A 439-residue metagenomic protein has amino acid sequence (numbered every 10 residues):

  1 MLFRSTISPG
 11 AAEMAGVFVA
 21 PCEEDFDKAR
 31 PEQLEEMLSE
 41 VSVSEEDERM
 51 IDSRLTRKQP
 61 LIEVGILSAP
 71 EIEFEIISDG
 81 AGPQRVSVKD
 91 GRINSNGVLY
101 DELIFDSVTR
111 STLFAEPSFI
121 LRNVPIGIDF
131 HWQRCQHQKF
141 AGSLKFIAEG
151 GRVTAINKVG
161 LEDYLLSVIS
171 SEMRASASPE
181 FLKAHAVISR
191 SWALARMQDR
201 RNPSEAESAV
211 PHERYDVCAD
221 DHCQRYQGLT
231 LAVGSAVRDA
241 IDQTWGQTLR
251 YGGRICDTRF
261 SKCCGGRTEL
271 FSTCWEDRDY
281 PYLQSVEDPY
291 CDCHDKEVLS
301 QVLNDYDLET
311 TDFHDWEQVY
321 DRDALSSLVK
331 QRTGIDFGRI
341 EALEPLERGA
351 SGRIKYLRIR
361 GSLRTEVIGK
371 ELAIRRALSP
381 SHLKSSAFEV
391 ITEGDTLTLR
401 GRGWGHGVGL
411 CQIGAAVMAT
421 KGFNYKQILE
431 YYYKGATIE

Functional and structural regions predicted by a protein language model:
S5-R49, A387-F388, G407-V408, K421 (+1 more regions): Active-site pocket scaffolds in enzymes
E45, M50-E439: Conserved, single-site charged/polar hotspot
